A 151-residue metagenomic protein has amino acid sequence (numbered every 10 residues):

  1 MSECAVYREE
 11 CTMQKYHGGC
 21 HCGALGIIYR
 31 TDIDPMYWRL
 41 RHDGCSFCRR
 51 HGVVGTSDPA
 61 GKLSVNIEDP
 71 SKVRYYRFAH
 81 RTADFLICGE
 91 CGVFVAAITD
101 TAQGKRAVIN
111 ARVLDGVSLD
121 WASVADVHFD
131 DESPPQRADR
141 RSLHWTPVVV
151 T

Functional and structural regions predicted by a protein language model:
S2-G19, A24-T151: A short Gly-Trp-Pro
